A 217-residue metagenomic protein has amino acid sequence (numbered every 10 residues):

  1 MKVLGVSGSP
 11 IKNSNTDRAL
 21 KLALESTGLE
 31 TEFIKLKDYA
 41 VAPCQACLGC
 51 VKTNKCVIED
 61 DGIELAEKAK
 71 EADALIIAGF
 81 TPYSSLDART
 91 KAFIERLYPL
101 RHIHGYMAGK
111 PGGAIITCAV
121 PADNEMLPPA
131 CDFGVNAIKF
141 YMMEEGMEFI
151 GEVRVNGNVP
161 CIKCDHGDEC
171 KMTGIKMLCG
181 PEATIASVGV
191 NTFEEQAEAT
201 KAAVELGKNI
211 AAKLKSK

Functional and structural regions predicted by a protein language model:
M1-Y106, M143, V159-I162, M172-K217: N-terminal beta1-alpha1-beta2 submodule of the flavodoxin-like/Rossmannoid cofactor-binding fold
Y106-R154: Short, glycine-/small-residue-rich phosphate/pyrophosphate-handling segment
G151-N156, C161-C164: Beta-strand-loop-alpha "switch" segments that mediate conformational coupling across diverse proteins
